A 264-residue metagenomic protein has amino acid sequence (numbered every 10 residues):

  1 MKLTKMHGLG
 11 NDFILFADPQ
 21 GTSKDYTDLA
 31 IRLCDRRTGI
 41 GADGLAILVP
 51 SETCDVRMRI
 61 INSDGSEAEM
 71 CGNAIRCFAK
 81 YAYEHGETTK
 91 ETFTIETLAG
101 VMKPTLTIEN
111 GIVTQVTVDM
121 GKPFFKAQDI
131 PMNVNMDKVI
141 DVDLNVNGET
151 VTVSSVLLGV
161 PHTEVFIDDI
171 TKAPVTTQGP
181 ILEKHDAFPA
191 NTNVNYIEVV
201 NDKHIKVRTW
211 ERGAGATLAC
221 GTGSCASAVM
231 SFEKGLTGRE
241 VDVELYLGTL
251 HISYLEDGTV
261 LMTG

Functional and structural regions predicted by a protein language model:
M1-G21, V118, N135-V156: N-terminal, positively charged, Ser/Thr/Ala/Gly-biased leader segments that form transit/presequence-like amphipathic
M1-I112, T163-G264: A glycine-rich beta-to-alpha transition motif near the start of alpha/beta enzyme domains, typified by
Q115-T117, G121-P123: Membrane helix-loop-helix hairpins that form the core translocation module of multi-pass transporters
T117, A127-I130: Extended alpha-helical solenoid/rod scaffold regions of large eukaryotic vesicle-tethering complex subunits
K122-F124, L158-H162: Glycine-rich beta-alpha junction loops
N133-V139, T259-G264: C-terminal domain-closing interface element
V153, P161-E164: Selected transmembrane alpha-helices and immediately adjacent juxtamembrane segments of polytopic inner-membrane
